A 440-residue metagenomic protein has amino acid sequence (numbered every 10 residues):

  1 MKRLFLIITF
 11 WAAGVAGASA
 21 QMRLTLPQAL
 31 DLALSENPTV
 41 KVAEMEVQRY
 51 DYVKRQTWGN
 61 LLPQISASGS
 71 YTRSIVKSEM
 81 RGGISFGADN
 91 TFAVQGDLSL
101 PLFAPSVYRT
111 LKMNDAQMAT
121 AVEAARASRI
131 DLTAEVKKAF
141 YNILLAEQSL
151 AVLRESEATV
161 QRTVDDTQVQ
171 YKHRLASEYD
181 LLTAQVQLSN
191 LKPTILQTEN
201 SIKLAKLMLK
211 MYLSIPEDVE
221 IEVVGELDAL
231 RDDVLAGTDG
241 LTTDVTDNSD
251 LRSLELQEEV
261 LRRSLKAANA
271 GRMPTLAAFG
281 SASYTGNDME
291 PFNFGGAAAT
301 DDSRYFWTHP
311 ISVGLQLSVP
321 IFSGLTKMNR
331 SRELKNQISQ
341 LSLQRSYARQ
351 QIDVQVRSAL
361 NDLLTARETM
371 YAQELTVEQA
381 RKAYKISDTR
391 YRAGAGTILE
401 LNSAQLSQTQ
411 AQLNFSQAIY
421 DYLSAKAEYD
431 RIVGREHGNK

Functional and structural regions predicted by a protein language model:
L4-A13: Sec-dependent N-terminal signal peptides
S19-S66, S70, V76, E217 (+4 more regions): Bacterial Sec-pathway N-terminal export signals of envelope proteins
Q21-A139, T198, L276, G280 (+1 more regions): Short flexible linkers and secondary-structure junctions
L30, N414-K440: Acidic, low-complexity, intrinsically disordered peripheral segments
K41-M45, W58-G59, L102-R129, T183 (+3 more regions): Sec/SRP-type N-terminal targeting helices
S68-L100, E226-V234, F279-V319, K440: Small/polar, glycine/serine/threonine/aspartate-rich low-complexity segments that form flexible
D131-D247, D362, A366, Q408: Periplasmic alpha-helical coiled-coil/stalk elements that build and connect Gram-negative outer-membrane
Y171-L175, Y391-A395, I432: A short glycine-centered flexible hinge/capping loop motif at secondary-structure junctions
